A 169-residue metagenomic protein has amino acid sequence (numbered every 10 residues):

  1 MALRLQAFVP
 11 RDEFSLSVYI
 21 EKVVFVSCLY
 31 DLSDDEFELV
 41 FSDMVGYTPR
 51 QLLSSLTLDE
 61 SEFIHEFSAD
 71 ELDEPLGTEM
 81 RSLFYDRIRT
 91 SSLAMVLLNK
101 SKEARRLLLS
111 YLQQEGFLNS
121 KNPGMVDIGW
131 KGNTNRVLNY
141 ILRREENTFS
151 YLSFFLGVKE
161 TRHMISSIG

Functional and structural regions predicted by a protein language model:
A2-A7: Short active-site loop/helix that positions an aromatic residue
F8-G169: Positively charged, amphipathic N-terminal segments that serve as targeting/anchoring signals
